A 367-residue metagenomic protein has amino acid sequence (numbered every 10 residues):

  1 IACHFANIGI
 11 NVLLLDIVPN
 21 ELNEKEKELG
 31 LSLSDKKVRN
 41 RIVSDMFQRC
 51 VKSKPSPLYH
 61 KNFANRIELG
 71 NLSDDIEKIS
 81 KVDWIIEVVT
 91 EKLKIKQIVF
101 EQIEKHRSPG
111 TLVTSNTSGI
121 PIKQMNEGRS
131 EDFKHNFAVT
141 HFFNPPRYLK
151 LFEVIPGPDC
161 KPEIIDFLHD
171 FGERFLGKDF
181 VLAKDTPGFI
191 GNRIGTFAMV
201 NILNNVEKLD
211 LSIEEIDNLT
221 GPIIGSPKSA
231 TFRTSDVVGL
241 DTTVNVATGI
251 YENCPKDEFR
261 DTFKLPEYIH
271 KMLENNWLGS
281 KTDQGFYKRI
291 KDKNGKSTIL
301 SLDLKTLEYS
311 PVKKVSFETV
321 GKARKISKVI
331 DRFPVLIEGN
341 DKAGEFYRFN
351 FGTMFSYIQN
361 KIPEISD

Functional and structural regions predicted by a protein language model:
I1-D367: N-terminal glycine-rich phosphate-binding loop for ADP-containing cofactors
